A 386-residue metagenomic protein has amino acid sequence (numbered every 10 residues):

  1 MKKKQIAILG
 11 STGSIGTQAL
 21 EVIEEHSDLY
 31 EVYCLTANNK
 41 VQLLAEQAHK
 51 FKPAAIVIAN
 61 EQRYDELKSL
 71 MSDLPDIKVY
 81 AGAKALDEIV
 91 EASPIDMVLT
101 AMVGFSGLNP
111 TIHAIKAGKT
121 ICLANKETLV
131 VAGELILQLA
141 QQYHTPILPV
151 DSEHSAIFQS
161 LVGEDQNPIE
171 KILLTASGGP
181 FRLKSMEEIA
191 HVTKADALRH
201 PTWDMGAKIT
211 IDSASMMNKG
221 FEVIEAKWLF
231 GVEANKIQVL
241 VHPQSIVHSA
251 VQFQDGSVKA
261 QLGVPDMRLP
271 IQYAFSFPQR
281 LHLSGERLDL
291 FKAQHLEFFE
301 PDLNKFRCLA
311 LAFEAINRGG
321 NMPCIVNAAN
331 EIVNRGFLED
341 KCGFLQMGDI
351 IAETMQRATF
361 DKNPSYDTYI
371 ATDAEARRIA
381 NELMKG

Functional and structural regions predicted by a protein language model:
M1-G386: Catalytic, metal-anchored helix/loop core of enzyme active sites in primary metabolism
